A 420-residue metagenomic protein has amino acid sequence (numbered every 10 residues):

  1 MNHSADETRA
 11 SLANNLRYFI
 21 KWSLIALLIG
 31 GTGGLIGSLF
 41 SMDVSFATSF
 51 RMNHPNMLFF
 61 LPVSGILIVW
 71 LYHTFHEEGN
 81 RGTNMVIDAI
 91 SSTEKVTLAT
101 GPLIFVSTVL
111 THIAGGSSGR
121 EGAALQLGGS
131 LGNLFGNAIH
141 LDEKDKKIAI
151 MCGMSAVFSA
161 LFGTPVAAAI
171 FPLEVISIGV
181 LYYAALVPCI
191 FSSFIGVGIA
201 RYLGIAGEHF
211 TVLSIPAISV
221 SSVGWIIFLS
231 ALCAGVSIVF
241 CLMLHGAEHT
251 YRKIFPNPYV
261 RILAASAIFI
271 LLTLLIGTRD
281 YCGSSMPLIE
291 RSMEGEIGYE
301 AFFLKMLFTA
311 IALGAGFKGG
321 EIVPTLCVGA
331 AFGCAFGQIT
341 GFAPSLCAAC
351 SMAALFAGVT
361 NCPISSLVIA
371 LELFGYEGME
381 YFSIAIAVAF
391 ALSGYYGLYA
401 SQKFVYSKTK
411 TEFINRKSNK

Functional and structural regions predicted by a protein language model:
M1-K420: Alpha-helical transmembrane segments and immediately membrane-proximal extracytoplasmic
